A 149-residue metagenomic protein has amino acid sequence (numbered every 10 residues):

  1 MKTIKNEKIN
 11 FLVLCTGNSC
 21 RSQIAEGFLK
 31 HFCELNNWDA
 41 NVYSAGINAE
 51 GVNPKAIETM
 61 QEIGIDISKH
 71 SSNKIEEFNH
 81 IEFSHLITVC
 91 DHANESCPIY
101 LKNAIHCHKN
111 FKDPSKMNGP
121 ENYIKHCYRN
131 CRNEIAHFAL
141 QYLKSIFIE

Functional and structural regions predicted by a protein language model:
M1-E77: Conserved active-site segments centered on acidic
G17-S19, D91-N94: Short glycine-rich anion-binding loops that position phosphate/pyrophosphate groups of nucleotides and phosphorylated
G46, C90, N110-K112: Residues at the C-termini of beta-strands that transition into short coil/loop
I67, A93-S96: Glycine-rich nucleotide phosphate-binding loop and flanking beta-alpha elements of Rossmann-like dinucleotide-binding
H80-I81: A short, aliphatic-rich alpha-helical micro-motif
S84: Conserved acidic residues
S96-E149: Phosphate-binding/catalytic loops
